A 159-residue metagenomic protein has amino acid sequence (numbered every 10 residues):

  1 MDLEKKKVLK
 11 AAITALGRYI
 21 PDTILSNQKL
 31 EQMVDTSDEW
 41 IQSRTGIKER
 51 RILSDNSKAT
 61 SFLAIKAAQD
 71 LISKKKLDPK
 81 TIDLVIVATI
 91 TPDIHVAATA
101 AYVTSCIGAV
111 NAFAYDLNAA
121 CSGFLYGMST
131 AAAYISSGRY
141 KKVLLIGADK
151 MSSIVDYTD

Functional and structural regions predicted by a protein language model:
M1-D83, I107: Conserved "HGTGT" condensation-loop signature of ketosynthase/thiolase-family condensing enzymes that catalyze
D2-V8, Q32, S73-P79, P92-D159: Acyl-thioester C-C bond-transforming condensing/cleaving domain
G17, T89, G147: Short beta-strand/turn micro-motifs composed of small residues that flank or help shape donor/cofactor-binding pockets
K58, I90-D93: Short, surface-exposed acidic/glycine-rich loop or hinge patches that mediate macromolecular interfaces
L84-I90: Short glycine-rich or small-residue beta-strand-to-loop segments that form or flank ligand, phosphate, metal/Fe-S
